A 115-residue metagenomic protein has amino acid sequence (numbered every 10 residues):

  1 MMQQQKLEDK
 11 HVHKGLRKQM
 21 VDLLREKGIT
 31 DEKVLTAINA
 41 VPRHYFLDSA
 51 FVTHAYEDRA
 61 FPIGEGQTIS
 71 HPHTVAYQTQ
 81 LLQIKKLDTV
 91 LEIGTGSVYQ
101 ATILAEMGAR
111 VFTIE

Functional and structural regions predicted by a protein language model:
M2-L91, Y99-M107: Class I SAM-dependent transferase core
G96: Conserved glycine-rich SAM-binding loop
R110-E115: Conserved SAM-binding motif I beta-strand of class I
